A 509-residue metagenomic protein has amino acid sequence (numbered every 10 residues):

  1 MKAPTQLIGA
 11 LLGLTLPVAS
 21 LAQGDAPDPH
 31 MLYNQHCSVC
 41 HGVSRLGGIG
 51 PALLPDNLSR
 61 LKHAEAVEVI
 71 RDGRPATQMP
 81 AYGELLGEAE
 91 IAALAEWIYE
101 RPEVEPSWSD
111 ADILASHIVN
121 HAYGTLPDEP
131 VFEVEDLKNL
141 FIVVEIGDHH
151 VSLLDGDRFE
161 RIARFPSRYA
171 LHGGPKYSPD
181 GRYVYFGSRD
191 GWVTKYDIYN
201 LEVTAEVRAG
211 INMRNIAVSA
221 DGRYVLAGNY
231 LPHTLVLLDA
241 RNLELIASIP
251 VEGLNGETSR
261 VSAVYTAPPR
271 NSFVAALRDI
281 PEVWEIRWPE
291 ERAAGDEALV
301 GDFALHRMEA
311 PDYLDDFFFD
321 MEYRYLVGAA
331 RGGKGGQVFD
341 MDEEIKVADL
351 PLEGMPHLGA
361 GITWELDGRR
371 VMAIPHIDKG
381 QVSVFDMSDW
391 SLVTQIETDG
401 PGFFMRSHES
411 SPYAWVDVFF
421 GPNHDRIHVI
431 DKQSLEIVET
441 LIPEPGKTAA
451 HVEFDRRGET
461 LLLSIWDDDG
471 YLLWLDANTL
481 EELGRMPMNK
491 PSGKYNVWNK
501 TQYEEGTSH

Functional and structural regions predicted by a protein language model:
Q23-P27, N34-H36, P80-I142, G147: Flexible coil segments in periplasmic/lumen-exposed cytochrome c-class electron-transfer proteins
V39, S44-I49, L53-E103: Extracytoplasmic electron-transfer domains, predominantly the class I c-type cytochrome c fold
G124, D128-V131, L171-K176, N212-A220 (+6 more regions): Repeated scaffold domains used in trafficking and secretory/extracellular systems, primarily beta-propellers
K138-N139, D180-R182, D221-R223, P269-N271 (+4 more regions): Short coil/turn segments that connect the beta-strands within blades of beta-propeller domains
G156-R158, D197-L201, A240-L243, W288-E291 (+4 more regions): Short loop/turn segments that connect beta-strands within beta-propeller blades
E160-P166, E202-V207, E244-N255, G295-D296 (+5 more regions): A short beta-strand motif characteristic of beta-propeller blades
A209-E282, A294-H306: Asp-box/WD-like beta-propeller blade repeats and closely related beta-sheet repeat scaffolds
P401-G470: Loop/turn-rich, solvent-exposed surfaces of beta-rich toroidal or solenoidal domains
